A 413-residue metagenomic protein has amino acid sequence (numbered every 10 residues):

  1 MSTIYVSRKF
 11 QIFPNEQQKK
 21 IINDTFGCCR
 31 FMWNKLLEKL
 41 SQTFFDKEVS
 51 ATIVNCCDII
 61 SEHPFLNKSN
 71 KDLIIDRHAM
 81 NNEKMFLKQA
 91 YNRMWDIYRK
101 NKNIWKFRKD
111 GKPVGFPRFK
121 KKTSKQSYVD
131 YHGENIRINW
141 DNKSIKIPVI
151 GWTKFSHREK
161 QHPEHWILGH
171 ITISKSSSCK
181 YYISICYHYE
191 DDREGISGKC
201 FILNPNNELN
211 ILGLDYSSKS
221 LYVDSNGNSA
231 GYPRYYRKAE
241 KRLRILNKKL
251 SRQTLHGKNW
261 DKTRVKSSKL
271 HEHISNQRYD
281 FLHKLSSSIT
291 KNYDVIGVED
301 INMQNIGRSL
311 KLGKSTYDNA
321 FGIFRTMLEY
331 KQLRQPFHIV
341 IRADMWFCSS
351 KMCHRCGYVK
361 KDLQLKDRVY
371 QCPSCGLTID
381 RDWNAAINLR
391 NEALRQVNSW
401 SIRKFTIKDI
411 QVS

Functional and structural regions predicted by a protein language model:
M1-F86: Gly/serine-rich nucleotide phosphate-binding loop at the start of the catalytic core of nucleotide/ADP-ribose-handling
V6, F31, S178-S413: Positively charged, helix-rich recognition surfaces that bind polyanionic ligands
R8-I12, W152-K160, A230-Y232: Generic detection of short hydrophobic beta-strand segments and adjacent strand-loop junctions
P14, I173-S177, Y189: Short, low-complexity Ser/Thr-rich regulatory SLiMs
I21, T25, D72-I75, A79-F86 (+7 more regions): Catalytic cores of large soluble enzymes that bind and process phosphate-bearing ligands
C29, W33-L40, F44, Y91-M94 (+6 more regions): A generic secondary-structure signal for well-formed alpha-helical elements
Q42, D96-N101, I150-T153, C186-G195: Short regulatory "switch" loops immediately downstream of catalytic or recognition motifs within protein catalytic
N55-S177, T326: Acidic carboxylate diad motif detector
